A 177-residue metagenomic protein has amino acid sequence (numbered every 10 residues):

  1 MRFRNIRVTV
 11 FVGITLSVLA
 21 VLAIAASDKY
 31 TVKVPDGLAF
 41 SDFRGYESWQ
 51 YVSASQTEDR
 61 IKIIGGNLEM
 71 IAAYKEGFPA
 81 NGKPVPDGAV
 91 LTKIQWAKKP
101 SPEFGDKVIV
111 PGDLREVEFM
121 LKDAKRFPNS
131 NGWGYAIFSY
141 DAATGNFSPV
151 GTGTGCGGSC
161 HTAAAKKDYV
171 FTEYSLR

Functional and structural regions predicted by a protein language model:
M1-F3, A25, I71: General helical secondary-structure elements
M1-I14: Bacterial N-terminal signal peptides that target proteins for export
A20-L22: N-terminal signal peptide c-region/cleavage motif recognized by signal peptidases
A26-E58, G82-R177: Sequence context surrounding c-type heme c attachment/ligation sites in exported
I64-N81, P102-G105: N-terminal post-signal-peptidase region of extra-cytosolic proteins
